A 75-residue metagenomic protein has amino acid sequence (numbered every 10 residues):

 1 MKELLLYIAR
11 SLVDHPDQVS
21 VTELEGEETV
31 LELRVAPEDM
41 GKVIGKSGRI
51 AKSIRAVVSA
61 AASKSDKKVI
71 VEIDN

Functional and structural regions predicted by a protein language model:
M1-M40, K46, S53, V57-N75: RNA-contacting regions in translation and RNA-metabolism proteins, encompassing KH/S1 modules where present
